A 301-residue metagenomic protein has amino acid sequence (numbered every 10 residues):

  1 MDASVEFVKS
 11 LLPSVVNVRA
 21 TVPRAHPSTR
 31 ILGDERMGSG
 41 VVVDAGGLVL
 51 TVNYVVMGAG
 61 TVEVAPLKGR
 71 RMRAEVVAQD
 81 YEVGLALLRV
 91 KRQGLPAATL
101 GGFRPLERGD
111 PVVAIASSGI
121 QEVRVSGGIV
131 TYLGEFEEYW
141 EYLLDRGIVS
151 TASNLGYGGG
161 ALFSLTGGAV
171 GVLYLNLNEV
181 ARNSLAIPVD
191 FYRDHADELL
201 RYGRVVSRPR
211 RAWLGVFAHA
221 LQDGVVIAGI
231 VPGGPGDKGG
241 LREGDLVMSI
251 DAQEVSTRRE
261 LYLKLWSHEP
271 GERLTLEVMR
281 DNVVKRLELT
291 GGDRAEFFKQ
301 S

Functional and structural regions predicted by a protein language model:
M1-V41, L48-Y54, T61, E107-V112 (+2 more regions): N-terminal activation segment of mature serine protease catalytic domains
M1-V8, L165, A169-Q222, R273 (+2 more regions): C-terminal cap/linker of serine protease catalytic domains
P23-R24, D44-R124, G147, A152 (+8 more regions): Conserved active-site neighborhood of the chymotrypsin/trypsin-like protease fold
A25-G33, V77-G84, L133-I148, E198 (+2 more regions): Gly/Ser-enriched beta-turn/beta-hairpin loop segments
R30, A59-V62, L95, I115-G128 (+3 more regions): Active-site loop architecture of trypsin-fold serine endopeptidases
E35-M37, G58, N154-G158, G233-G234 (+1 more regions): Short, small/polar residue-rich loop motifs at catalytic or cofactor-binding pockets
V49-L50, V170, G236-R259: Conserved PDZ fold ligand-binding element
G101-P105, G159-A161, G229, P235-L246 (+1 more regions): A short glycine-leucine-enriched loop at secondary-structure breakpoints that most characteristically corresponds
